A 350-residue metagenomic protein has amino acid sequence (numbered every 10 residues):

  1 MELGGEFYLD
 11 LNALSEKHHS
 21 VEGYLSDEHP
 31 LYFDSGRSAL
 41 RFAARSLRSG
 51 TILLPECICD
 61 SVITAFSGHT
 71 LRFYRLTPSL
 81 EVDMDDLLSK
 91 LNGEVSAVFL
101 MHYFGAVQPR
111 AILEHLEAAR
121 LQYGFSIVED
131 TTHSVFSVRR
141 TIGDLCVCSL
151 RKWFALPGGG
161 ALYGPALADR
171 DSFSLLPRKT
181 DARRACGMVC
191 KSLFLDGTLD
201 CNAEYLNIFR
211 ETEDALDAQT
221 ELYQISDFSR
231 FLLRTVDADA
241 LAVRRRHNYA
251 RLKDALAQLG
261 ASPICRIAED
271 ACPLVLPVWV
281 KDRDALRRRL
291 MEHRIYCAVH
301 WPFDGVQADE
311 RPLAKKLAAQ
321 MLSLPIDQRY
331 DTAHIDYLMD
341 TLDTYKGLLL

Functional and structural regions predicted by a protein language model:
E6-Y8, A13, D27, L31 (+2 more regions): PLP-dependent aminotransferase class I/II
A13-Y24, H29-P30, S38-Q122, S134: PLP-dependent aminotransferase-like
E22-L25, V62-G68, F136-G143, F194-L199 (+1 more regions): Short loop/helix-cap segments at secondary-structure boundaries that form the rim of catalytic
L80-D86, V138, A155-A161, A308-R311: Short, charged, surface-exposed secondary-structure boundary motifs
Q122-Y123, H293: Helix C-cap/helix->beta junction micro-motif
G143-T198: Active-site PLP attachment segment
